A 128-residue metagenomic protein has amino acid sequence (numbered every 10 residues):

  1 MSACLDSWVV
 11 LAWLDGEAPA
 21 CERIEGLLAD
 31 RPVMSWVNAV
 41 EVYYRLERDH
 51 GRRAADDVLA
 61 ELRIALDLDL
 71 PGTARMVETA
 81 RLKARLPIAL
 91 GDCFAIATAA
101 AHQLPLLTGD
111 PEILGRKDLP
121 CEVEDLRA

Functional and structural regions predicted by a protein language model:
M1-M34, E47-D57, A128: Short, well-structured N-terminal submotif of metal-dependent ribonuclease cores
L5-D6, M34-W36, P87-A89, D110 (+1 more regions): Histidine- and aromatic-rich ligand-binding microenvironments
V9-V10, N38, R75, F94-A95 (+1 more regions): Alpha-helix capping/helix-boundary segments
A12, E22, Y44, V77 (+1 more regions): Alpha-helical elements of the RecA-like P-loop NTPase motor core of helicases
E22-D30, E61-R63, A99, I113-K117: Alpha-helix C-terminal capping segments
A39-D67: Active-site-proximal, substrate-binding regions of enzyme catalytic domains and RNA-binding/basic surfaces
D67-G109: Active-site neighborhoods of divalent-metal-dependent phosphate/nucleic-acid chemistry enzymes
I96-A128: Acidic, PIN/NYN-like endoribonuclease modules and their adjacent C-terminal/linker elements
